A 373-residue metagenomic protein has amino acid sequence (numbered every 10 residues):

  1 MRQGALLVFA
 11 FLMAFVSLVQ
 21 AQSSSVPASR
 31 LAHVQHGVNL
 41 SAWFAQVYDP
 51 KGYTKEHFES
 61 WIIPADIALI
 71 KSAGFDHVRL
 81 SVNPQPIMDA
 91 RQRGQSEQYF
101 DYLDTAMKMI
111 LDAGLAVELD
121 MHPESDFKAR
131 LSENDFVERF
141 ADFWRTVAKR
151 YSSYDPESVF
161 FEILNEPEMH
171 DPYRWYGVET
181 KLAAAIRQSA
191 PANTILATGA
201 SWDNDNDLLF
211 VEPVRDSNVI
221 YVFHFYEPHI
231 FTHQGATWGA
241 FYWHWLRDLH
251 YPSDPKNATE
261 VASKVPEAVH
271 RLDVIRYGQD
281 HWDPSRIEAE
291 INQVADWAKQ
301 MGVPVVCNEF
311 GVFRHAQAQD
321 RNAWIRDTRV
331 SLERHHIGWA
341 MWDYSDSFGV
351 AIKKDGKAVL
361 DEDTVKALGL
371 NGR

Functional and structural regions predicted by a protein language model:
M1-G4: Positively charged n-region of N-terminal signal peptides that target proteins for export
L7-S17: Bacterial N-terminal signal peptides
A21-H77, R93, W297: N-terminal carbohydrate-binding accessory modules
V26-A28, E138-H281, E288-V312, R334-I337: Active-site region of glycoside hydrolase catalytic domains
L40-I62, M88-Q95, L131-D135, I230-K256 (+2 more regions): Acidic/histidine-rich helix-loop elements that form or flank divalent-metal/phosphate-binding sites at the catalytic
F58-H77, Q92-M121, A129-F160, W175-S189 (+1 more regions): An active-site-proximal structural segment forming one wall of the substrate-binding cleft that immediately precedes
A316-R373: Aromatic-rich peripheral "rim/lid" segments of glycoside hydrolase catalytic domains that contact and position glycan
